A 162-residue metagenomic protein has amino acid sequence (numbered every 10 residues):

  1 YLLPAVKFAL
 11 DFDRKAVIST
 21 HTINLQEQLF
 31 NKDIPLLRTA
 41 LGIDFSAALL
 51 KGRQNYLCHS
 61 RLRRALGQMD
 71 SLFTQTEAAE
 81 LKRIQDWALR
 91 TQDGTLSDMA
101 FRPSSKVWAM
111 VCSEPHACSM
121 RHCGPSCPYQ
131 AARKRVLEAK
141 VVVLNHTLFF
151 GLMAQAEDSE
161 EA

Functional and structural regions predicted by a protein language model:
Y1-K7, F30-N31: Motif I (Walker A/P-loop) of helicase-class P-loop NTPases
D13-K15, T20-V142, H146-F150: A substrate-engagement module of RecA-like helicase motors
G151-Q155: ABC ATP-binding cassette signature C-motif
A162: SF2 helicase catalytic motif II
